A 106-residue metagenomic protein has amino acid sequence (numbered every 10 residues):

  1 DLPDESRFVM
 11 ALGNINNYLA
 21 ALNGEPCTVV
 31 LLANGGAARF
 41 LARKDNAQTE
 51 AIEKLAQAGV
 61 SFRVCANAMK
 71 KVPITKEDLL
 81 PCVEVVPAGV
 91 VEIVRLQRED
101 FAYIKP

Functional and structural regions predicted by a protein language model:
D1-P106: Secreted/extracellular ectodomain signature
